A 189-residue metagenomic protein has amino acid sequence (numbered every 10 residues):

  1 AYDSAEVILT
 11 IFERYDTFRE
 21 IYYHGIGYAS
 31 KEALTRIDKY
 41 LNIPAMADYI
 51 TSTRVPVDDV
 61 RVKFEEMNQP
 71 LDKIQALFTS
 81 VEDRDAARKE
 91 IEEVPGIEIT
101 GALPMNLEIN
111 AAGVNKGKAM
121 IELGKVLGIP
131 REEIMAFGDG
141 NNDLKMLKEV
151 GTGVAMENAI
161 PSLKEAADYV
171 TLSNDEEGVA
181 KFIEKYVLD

Functional and structural regions predicted by a protein language model:
A1-D3: Glycine/small-residue-rich loop that forms an oxyanion/phosphate-binding "nest" at active or ligand-binding sites
A5-V7, I11, Y15-F18, Y22-F137 (+1 more regions): Conserved acidic, metal-coordinating active-site core of Asp-based, Mg2+-dependent phosphoryl-transfer enzymes
E92, L107-D189: Mg2+-dependent phosphoryl-transfer enzymes with acidic/Ser/Thr/Gly-rich catalytic loops
